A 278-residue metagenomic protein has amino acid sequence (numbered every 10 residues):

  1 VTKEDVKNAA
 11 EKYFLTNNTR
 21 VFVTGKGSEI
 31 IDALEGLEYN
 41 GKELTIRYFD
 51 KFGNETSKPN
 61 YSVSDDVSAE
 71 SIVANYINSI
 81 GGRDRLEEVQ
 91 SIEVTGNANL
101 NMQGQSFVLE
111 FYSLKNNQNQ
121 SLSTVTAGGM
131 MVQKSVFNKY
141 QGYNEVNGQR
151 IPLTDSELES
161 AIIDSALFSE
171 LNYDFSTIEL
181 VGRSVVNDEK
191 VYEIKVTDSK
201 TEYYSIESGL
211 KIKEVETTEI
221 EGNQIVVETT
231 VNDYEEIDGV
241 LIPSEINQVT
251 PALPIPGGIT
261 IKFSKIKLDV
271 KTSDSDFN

Functional and structural regions predicted by a protein language model:
V1-V89: Mature, solvent-exposed C-terminal subdomains and processed small-chain segments of exported/organellar
V6, F14-T19, E29, V89-S91 (+5 more regions): Extracytoplasmic
V6-A9, V21, Y76, V94 (+5 more regions): Buried hydrophobic packing residues in well-ordered domains
N17-R20, Q90, Y140, S176 (+2 more regions): Envelope-exposed proteins and targeting segments
T24-S28, Y39, K51-F52, N99 (+6 more regions): Solvent-exposed coil/turn segments that connect beta secondary-structure elements in extracytoplasmic/periplasmic
D65-V67, S71, N78, V136-K200 (+4 more regions): Flexible, processing/modification-adjacent segments and terminal tails in exported/periplasmic/extracellular proteins
S71-Q149, T177-V185: N-terminal mature ectodomain segment of secretory-pathway/periplasmic proteins
T126-M131, E189-F277: Gly/Pro-enriched, hydrophobic low-complexity segments that function as extracytoplasmic propeptides/linkers
